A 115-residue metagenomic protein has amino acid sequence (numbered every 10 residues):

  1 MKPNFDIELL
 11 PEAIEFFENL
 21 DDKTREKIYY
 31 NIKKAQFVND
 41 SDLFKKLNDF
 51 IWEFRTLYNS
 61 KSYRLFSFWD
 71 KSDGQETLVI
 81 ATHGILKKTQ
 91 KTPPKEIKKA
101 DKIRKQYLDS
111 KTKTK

Functional and structural regions predicted by a protein language model:
M1-S62, K71-V79, L86-K115: Basic, Lys/Arg-enriched alpha-helical interface segments
